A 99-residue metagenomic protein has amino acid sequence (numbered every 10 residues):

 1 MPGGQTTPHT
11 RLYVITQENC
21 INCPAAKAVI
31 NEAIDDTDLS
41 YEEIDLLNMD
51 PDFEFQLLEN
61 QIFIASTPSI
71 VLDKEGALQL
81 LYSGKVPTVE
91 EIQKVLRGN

Functional and structural regions predicted by a protein language model:
P2, P24, L47, N60 (+1 more regions): Chalcogenol-based redox active-site neighborhoods
P2-T37: Local sequence-structure signature of Cys/Sec-based thiol-disulfide redox active-site neighborhoods
I30, L39-S40, V71-K74: Non-catalytic interaction surface on structured domains
L39-E54: Thiol-based oxidoreductase modules, predominantly thioredoxin-like and allied folds used for disulfide exchange
F55-Q61, Q93-L96: Short amphipathic alpha-helix with an adjacent loop that forms part of the alpha/beta core around
N60-V71: Structural micro-motif
V71-N99: Non-catalytic, surface beta->alpha helical segment in thiol-disulfide oxidoreductase systems
